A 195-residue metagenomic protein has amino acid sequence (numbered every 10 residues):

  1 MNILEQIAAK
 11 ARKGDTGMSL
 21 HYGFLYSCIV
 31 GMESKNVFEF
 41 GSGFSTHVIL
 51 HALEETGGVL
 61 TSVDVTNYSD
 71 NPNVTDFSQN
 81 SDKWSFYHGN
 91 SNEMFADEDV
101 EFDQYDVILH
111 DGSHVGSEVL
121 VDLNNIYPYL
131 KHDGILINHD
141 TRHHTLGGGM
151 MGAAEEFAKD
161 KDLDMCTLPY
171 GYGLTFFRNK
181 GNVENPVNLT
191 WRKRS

Functional and structural regions predicted by a protein language model:
M1-M32: Class I SAM-dependent methyltransferase Rossmann-like catalytic core, especially the SAM/SAH-binding loop
G23-S195: S-adenosylmethionine/decaboxylated-SAM
